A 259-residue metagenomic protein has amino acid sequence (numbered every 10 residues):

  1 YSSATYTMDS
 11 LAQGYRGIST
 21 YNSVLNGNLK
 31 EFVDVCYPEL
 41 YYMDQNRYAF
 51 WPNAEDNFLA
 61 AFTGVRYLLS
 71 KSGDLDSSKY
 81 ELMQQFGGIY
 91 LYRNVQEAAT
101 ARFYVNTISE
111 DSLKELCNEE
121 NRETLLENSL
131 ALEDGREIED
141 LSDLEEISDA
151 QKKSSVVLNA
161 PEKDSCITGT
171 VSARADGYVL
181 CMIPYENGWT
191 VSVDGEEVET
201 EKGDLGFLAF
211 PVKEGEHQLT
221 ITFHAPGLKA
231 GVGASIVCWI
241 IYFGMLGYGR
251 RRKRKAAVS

Functional and structural regions predicted by a protein language model:
Y1-Q151, C166, L180, V258: Conserved luminal/periplasmic juxtamembrane motif of membrane-embedded glycan-processing enzymes
S129-S259: Active-site-proximal, structured, solvent-exposed surfaces of multi-pass membrane proteins that position macromolecular
